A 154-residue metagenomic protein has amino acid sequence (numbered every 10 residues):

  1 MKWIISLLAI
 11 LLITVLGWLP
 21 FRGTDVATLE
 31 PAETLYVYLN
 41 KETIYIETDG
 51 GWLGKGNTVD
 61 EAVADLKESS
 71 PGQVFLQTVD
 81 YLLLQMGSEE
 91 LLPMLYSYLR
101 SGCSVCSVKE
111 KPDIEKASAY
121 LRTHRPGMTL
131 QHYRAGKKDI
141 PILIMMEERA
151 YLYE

Functional and structural regions predicted by a protein language model:
M1-E154: Membrane-proximal alpha-helical signals and transmembrane carboxylates
